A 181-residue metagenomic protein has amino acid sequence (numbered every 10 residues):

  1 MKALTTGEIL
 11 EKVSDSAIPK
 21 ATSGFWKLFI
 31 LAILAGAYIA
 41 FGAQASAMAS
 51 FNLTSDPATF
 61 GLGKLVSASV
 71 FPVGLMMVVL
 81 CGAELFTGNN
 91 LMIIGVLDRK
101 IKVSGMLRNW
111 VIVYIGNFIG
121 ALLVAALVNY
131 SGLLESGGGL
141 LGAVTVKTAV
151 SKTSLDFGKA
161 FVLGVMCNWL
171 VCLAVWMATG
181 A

Functional and structural regions predicted by a protein language model:
M1-A181: Alpha-helical transmembrane segments and their helix-helix packing motifs
